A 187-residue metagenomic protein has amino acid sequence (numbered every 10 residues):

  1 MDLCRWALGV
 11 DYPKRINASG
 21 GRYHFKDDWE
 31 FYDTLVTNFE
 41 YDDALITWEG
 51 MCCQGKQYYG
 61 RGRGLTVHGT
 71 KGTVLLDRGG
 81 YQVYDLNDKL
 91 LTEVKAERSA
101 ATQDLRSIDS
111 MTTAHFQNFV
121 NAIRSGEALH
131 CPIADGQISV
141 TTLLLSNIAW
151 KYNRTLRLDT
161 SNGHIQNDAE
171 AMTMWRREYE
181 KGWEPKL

Functional and structural regions predicted by a protein language model:
M1-A134, V140-L187: Contiguous beta-strand/loop segments that form the cofactor/metal-binding neighborhood of enzyme cores
